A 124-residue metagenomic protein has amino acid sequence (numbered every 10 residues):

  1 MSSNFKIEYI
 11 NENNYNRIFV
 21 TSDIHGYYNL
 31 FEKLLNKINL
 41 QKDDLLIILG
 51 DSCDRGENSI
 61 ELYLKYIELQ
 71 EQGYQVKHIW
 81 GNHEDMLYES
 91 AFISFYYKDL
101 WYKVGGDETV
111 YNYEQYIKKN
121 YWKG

Functional and structural regions predicted by a protein language model:
M1-K65: N-terminal active-site segment of His-dependent metallophosphoesterases
R55-G124: Active-site neighborhood of divalent metal-dependent phosphoester bond hydrolases
